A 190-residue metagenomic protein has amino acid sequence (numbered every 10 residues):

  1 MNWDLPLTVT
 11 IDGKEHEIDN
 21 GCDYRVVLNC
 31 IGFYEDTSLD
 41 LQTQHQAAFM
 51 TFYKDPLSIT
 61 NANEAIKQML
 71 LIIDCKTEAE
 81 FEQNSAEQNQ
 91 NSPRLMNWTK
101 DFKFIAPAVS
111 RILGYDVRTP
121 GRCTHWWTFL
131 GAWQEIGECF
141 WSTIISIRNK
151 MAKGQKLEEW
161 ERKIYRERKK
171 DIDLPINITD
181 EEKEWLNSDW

Functional and structural regions predicted by a protein language model:
M1, I59-T60, L157: Short, charge-rich amphipathic segments
M1-P56: Short N-terminal mixed-charge amphipathic segments
V9, H16-I18, A48, M69-I72 (+2 more regions): Generic structural hydrophobic/aromatic packing signal, biased to beta-strands
D19, T37-D40, N61, P175-D180: Generic structural signal for short, solvent-exposed loop/turn connectors between secondary structure elements
N20-V27, Q44-H45, A62, I66 (+3 more regions): Short runs of predominantly hydrophobic/aromatic residues within well-ordered alpha helices that form helix-helix
T37-L39, Q46-T51, P56-Q90: A broadly used, surface-exposed interaction patch
L70-W190: C-terminal charged interaction modules
